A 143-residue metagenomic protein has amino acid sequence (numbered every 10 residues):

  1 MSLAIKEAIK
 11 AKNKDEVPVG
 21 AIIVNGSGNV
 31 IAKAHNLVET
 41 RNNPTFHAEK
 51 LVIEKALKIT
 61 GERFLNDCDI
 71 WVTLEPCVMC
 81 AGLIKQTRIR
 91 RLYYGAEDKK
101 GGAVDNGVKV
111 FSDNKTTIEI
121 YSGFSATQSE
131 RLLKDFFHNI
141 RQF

Functional and structural regions predicted by a protein language model:
M1-K14, V30, P76-F143: Zinc-dependent deaminase
A4, A8-A11, A21, A32 (+2 more regions): Small-residue (primarily alanine) positions within well-ordered alpha-helices, especially packing/interaction faces
D15-V19, N66: Short, basic and Ser/Thr-rich N-terminal targeting/leader segments
V19-G28: Short beta-strand scaffold segments in enzyme catalytic cores
I31-V38: Short beta->alpha transition motifs characteristic of CBS
T40-N43: Conserved Nudix-box catalytic region and its N-terminal flanking loop in Nudix hydrolases and closely related
T45, L51-M79: Short HxH-centered metal-ligating active-site micro-motif
